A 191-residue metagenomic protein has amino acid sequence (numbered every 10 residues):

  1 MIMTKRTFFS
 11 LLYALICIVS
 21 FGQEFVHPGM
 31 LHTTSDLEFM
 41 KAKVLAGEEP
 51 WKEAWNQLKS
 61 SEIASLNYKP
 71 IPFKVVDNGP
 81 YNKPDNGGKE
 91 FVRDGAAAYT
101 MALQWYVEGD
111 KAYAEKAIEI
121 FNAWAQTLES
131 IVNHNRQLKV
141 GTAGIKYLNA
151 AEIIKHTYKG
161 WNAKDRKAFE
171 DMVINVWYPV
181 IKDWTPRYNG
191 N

Functional and structural regions predicted by a protein language model:
M1-E24: Bacterial Sec-dependent N-terminal signal peptides
G22-G190: Extracellular glycan-targeting catalytic surfaces
